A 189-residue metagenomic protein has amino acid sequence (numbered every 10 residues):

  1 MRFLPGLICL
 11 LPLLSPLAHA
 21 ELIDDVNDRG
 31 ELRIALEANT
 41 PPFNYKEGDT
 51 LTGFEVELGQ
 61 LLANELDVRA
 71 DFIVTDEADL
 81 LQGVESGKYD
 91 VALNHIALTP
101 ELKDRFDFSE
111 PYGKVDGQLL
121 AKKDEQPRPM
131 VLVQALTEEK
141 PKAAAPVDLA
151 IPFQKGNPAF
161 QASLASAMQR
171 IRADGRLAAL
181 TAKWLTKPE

Functional and structural regions predicted by a protein language model:
M1-P5: Positively charged n-region of N-terminal signal peptides that target proteins for export
L14-A20: Sec/Tat signal peptide C-region and signal peptidase I cleavage site
A20-H95: Extracytoplasmic small-molecule ligand-binding "clamshell" domains of the periplasmic binding protein/Venus flytrap
I23, E55, L102-G117, E138-K142 (+1 more regions): A structural signal for short loop-to-beta-strand junctions that line the ligand-binding cleft of periplasmic/secreted
N39-P42, E77-D79, A97-E101, E125-P127 (+3 more regions): Solvent-exposed loop/turn segments at secondary-structure junctions within structured extracellular/periplasmic domains
V68-F72, A78, I96-A97, L102 (+1 more regions): A conserved helix-loop-strand patch within extracytoplasmic ligand-binding domains of the periplasmic binding
G117-P127, A135, K142-Q161, A167: A bilobed periplasmic-binding-protein/Venus flytrap-type ligand-binding module shared by bacterial periplasmic
L132, A162-E189: Ligand-binding clefts/hinges and TM-proximal coupling segments of bilobed small-molecule sensing domains
